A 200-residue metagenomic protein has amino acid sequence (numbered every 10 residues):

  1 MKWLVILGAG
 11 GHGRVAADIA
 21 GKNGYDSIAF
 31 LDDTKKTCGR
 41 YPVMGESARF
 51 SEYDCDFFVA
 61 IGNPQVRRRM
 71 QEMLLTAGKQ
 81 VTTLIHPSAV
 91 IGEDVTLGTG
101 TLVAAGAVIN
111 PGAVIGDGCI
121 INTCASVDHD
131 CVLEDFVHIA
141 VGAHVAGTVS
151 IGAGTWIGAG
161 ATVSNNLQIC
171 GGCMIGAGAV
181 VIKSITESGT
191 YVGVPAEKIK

Functional and structural regions predicted by a protein language model:
M1, D54, G98: Phosphate-coordination loops involved in phosphoryl transfer and adenosine-cofactor binding
M1-S51: Hydrophobic, well-ordered beta-alpha structural blocks that scaffold small-molecule cofactor pockets
G8, F58-G62, N165: Small/polar loops that bind or transfer phosphate-bearing groups
G11, Q65-V66, T96: Short alpha-helical
A17, K35-V90: Phosphate-bearing ligand-interacting subdomains that bind or position ATP/ADP/UDP/GDP/NAD(P) or nucleotide-linked
G24-Y25, L75-K79, C170, K183: Short helix-capping segments at alpha-helix termini
Y25-S27, R40, D54, G78 (+2 more regions): A generic structural signal for alpha->beta connector loops
T83-I199: Structural signal for interior beta-strand "rungs" in well-ordered beta-sheet cores of soluble enzyme domains
